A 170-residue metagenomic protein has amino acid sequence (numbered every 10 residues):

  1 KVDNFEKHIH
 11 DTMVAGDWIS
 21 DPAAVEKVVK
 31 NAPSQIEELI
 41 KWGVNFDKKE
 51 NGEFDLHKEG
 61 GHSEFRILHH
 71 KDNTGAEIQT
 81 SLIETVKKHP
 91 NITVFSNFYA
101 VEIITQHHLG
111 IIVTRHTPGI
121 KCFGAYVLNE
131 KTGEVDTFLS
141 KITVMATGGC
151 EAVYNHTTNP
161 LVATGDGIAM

Functional and structural regions predicted by a protein language model:
K1-E134, A146, C150-A152: Conserved N-terminal/central alpha/beta ligand/cofactor-binding core
C122, S140-K141: Local beta-strand N-terminus motif with an aromatic residue
V135-L139: Well-ordered beta-strand positions in beta-sheet-rich domains
I142-M170: Glycine-rich loop(s) and the adjacent beta-strand/alpha-helix scaffold that form part
